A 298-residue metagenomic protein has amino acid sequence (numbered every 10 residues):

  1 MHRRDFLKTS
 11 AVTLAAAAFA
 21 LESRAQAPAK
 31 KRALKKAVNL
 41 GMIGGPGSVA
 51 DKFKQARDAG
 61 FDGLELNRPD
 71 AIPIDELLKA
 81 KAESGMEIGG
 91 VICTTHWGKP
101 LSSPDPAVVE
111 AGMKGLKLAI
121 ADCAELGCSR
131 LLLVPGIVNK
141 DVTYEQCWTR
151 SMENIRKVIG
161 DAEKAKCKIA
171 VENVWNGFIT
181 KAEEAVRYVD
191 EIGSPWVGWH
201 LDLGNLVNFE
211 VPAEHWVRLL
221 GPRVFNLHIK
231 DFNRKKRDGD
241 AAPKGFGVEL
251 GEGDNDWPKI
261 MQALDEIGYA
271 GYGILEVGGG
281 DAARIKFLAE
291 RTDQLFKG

Functional and structural regions predicted by a protein language model:
H2-A37, M42, P46-R57, G127-C128 (+2 more regions): Histidine-acidic metal/acid-base catalytic patches
S10-F19, Q26-K30, S102-W199, P258: Active-site acidic/histidine proton-transfer and metal-coordination neighborhood in alpha/beta enzyme cores
A29-L40, G90-L101, P135-V138: N-terminal small/glycine-rich loop or linker at the start of catalytic domains across soluble metabolic enzymes
M42-G44, D70, T94-W97, P135-N139 (+4 more regions): Active-site-proximal loop/turn and secondary-structure-junction residues that shape catalytic pockets, frequently
K52-D70: Catalytic domains of carbohydrate-active enzymes, especially glycoside hydrolases
L66-A82, P135-N139: Glycine-rich, proline-tolerant flexible connector loops at the mouths of alpha/beta enzymes
